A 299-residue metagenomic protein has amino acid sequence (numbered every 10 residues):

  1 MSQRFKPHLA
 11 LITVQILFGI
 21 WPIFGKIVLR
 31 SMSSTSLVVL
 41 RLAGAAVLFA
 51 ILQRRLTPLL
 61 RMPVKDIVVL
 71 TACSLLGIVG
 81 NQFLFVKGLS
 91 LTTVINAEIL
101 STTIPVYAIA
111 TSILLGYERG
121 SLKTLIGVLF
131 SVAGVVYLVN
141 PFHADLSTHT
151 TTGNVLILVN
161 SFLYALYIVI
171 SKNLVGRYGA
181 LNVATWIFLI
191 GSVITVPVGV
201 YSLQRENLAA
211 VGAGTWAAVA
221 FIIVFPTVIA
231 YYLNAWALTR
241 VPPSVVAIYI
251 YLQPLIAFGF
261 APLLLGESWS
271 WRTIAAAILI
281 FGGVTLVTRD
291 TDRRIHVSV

Functional and structural regions predicted by a protein language model:
M1-V39, L146-N173, V193, V297-V299: Glycine-/small-residue-enriched transmembrane alpha-helix faces in small-molecule transporters and effluxers
K6-A10, S36-I51, A72, K123-A133 (+3 more regions): Hydrophobic alpha-helical transmembrane segments of multi-pass integral membrane proteins, especially transporters
L17-P22, A50-S101, Y137, I223-V241: Specific transmembrane alpha-helical segments of multi-pass solute transporters/efflux pumps, especially DMT/EamA
G19, I23, A50, L75-V79 (+8 more regions): Hydrophobic/small/kink-forming positions within alpha-helical transmembrane segments of polytopic membrane proteins
I23-S31, K87-S90, V139-T150, V200-G214 (+2 more regions): Membrane-interface helix termini and inter-helical loops of multi-pass transporters
V38-L40, Q82, A97-T103, I170-S192 (+1 more regions): Helix-helix packing/entry segments at the starts of transmembrane helices
L48-T57, I104-L129, L255-I274: C-terminal transmembrane-helix exit sites in multi-pass transporters
F49, T71, G120-P141, T195 (+3 more regions): Hydrophobic transmembrane alpha-helices of multi-pass small-molecule transport proteins
